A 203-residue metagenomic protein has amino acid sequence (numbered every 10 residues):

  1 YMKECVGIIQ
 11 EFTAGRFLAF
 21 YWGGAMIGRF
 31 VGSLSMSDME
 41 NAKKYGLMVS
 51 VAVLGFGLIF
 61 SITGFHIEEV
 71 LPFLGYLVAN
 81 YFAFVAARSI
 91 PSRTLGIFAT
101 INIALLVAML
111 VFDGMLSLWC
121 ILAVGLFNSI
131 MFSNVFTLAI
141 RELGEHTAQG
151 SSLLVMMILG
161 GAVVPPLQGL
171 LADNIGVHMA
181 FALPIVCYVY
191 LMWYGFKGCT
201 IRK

Functional and structural regions predicted by a protein language model:
Y1-T13, I62-T63, T137, A172: Short amphipathic helix-loop junctions that connect adjacent transmembrane helices in Major Facilitator Superfamily/SLC
I8-Y21, M48, H66-F73, A148-L153: Loop-to-transmembrane helix entry
G28-K44, I59-I67, Y81-P91, A172-D173: Helix-to-loop junctions at the C-terminal end of transmembrane segments in multipass secondary transporters
A42, T63-L71, L167-C187: A membrane-interface helix-boundary motif in multi-pass transporters
P72-N80, A104-L106, L116-M131: Hydrophobic core of transmembrane alpha-helices in multi-pass small-molecule transporters, especially MFS/SLC-type
V85, I185-K203: Multi-pass alpha-helical transporter architecture, strongest for 12-TM Major Facilitator/SLC carriers used
S129-G144: Intracellular juxtamembrane helix-capping segments at the cytosolic ends of symmetry-related transmembrane helices
I140-N174: A late C-terminal transmembrane helix in Major Facilitator Superfamily
